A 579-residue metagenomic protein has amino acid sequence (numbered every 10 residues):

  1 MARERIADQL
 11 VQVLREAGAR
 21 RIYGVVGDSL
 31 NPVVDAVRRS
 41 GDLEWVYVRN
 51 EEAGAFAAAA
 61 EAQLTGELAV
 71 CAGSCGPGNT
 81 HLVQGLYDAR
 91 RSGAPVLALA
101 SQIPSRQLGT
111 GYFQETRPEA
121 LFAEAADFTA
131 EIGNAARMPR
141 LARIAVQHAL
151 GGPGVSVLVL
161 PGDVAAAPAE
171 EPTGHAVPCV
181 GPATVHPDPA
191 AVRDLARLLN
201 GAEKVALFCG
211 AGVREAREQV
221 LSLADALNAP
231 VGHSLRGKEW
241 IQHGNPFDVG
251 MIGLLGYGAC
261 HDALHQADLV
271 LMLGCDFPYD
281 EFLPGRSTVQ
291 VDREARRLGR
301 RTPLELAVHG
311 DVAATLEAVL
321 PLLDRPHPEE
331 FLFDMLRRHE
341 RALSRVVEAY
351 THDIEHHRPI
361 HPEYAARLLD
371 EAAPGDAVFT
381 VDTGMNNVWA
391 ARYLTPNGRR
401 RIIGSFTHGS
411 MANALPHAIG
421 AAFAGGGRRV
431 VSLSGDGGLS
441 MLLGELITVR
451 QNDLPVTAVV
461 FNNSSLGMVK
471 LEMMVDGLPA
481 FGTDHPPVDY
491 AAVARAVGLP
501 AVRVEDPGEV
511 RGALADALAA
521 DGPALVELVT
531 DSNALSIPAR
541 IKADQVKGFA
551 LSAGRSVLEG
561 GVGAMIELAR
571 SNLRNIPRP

Functional and structural regions predicted by a protein language model:
A2-R5, A136, V159-L160, E171-P172 (+4 more regions): Phosphate/pyrophosphate-binding active-site segments
A7-L10, R15-A17, V25-D28, V33-R38 (+3 more regions): Active-site diphosphate/adenylate-binding microenvironment
A19-R21, E61-G73, P77-A100, A123-G174 (+7 more regions): Structural signature of the thiamine diphosphate
P32-S105, Q266-L269, D276-P278, V388-L466: Thiamine diphosphate
Q63, A211-R293, N397-R428, S440-G444 (+2 more regions): Glycine-rich, anion-gripping cofactor-binding loops and their flanking helix/strand elements in enzyme active sites
A100-L141, A183, G237-R338, L518: Glycine-rich, acidic loop regions that bind phosphate or pyrophosphate groups
Q107-Q114, G299-H309, A313-V319, V388-P579: Thiamine diphosphate
G162-A190, V346-Y350, I541: Aromatic-enriched
